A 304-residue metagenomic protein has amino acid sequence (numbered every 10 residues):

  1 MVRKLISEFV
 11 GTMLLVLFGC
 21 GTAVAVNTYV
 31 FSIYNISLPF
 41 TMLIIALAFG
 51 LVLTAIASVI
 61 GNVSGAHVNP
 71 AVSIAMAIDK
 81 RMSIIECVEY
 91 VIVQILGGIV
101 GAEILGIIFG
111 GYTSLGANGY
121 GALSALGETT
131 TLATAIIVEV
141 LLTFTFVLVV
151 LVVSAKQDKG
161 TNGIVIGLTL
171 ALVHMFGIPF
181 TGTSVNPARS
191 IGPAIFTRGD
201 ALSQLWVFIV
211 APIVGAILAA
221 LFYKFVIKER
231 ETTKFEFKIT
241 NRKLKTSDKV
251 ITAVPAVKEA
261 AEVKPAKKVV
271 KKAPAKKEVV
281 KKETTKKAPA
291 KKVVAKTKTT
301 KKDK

Functional and structural regions predicted by a protein language model:
M1-K287, K291-K304: Membrane-interface helix-loop junctions and terminal tails of multi-pass membrane proteins
